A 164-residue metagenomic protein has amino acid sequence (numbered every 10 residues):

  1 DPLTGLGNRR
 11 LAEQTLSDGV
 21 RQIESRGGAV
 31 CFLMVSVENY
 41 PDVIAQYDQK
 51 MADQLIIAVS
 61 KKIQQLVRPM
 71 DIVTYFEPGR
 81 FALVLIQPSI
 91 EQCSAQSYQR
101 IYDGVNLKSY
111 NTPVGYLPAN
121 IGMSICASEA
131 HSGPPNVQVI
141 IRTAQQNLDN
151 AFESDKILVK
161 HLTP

Functional and structural regions predicted by a protein language model:
D1-Q14, V35-D48, I57: Conserved nucleotide-binding and Mg2+-coordinating catalytic segments in signaling enzymes
G7-G28, S60-R68: Short regulatory alpha-helical coupling segments that immediately precede and/or link into cyclic nucleotide signaling
C31-P41, V73, A82: Active-site-flanking beta-strand signature of metal-NTP-handling nucleotidyl enzymes and homologous cyclase-like
I44, S60-Q92: Conserved helix-loop-beta segment at the catalytic/binding core of cyclic-nucleotide signaling proteins
Q49, E91-Q99, P113-Y116, S128-K160 (+1 more regions): Catalytic-core segments of nucleotide cyclases and related cyclic-nucleotide turnover enzymes
K50-M70, R100-I101: Active-site-proximal alpha-helical element of nucleotidyl cyclase-like catalytic domains and analogous helices
T74-E77, V105-S124: Catalytic core regions of nucleotide second-messenger enzymes
